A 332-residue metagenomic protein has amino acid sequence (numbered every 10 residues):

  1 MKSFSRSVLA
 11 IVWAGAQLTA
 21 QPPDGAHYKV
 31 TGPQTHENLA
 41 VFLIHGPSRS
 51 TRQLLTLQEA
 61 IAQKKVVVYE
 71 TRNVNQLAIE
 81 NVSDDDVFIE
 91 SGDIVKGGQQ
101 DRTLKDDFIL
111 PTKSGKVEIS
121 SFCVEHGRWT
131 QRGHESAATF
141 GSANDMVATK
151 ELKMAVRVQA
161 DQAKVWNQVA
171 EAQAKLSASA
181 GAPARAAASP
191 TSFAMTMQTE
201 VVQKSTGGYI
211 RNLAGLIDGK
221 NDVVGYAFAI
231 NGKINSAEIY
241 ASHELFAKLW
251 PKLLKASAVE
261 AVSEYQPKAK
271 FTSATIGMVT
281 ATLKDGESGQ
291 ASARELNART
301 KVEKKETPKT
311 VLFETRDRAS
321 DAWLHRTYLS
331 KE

Functional and structural regions predicted by a protein language model:
M1-V8: Bacterial N-terminal signal peptides that target proteins for export
I11-A20: Hydrophobic h-region of N-terminal signal peptides that target proteins for export in Gram-negative bacteria
A20-V87, G92-E332: Intrinsically disordered, low-complexity segments enriched in small/polar residues
